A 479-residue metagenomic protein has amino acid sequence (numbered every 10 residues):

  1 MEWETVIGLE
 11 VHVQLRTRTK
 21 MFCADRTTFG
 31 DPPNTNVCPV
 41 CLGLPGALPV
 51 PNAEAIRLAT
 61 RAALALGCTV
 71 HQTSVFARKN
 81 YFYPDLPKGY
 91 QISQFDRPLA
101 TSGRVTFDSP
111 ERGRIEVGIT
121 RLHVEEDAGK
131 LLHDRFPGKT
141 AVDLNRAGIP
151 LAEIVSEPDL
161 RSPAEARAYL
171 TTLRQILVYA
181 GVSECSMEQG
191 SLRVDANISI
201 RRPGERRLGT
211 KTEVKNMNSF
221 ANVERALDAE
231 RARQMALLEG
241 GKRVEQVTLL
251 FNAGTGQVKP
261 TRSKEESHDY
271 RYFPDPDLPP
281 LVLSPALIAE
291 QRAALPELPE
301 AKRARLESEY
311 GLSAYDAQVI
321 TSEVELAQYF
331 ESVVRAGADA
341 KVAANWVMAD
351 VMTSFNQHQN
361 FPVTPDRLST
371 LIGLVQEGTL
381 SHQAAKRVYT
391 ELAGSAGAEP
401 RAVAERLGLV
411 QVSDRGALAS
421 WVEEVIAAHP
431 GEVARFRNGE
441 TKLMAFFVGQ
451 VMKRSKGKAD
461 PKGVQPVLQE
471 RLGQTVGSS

Functional and structural regions predicted by a protein language model:
M1, G311, V334-A343, T379-L380 (+1 more regions): Structural motif
M1-E297, S308, A314, R335-A338 (+3 more regions): Basic, nucleic-acid-interacting segments
A62, E230, V333, W346 (+8 more regions): Amphipathic alpha-helical segments in well-ordered regions
L144-I149, M187-V194, P203-R206, V410-S479: C-terminal non-catalytic interaction appendages of large macromolecular assemblies
L287-A294, A301, E331-A336, V342 (+1 more regions): Extended, non-catalytic structural segments that build the interaction scaffolds of large macromolecular assemblies
E300-R303, E307, L312-V319, E323-S332: Long hydrophobic segments that form regular secondary structure
D316, Y329, D339-V347, R367 (+5 more regions): Residue-level detector of well-ordered alpha-helical segments, enriched for hydrophobic/aromatic packing positions
Q359-G373, T379-R454: Strongly charged, low-complexity linkers/loops
